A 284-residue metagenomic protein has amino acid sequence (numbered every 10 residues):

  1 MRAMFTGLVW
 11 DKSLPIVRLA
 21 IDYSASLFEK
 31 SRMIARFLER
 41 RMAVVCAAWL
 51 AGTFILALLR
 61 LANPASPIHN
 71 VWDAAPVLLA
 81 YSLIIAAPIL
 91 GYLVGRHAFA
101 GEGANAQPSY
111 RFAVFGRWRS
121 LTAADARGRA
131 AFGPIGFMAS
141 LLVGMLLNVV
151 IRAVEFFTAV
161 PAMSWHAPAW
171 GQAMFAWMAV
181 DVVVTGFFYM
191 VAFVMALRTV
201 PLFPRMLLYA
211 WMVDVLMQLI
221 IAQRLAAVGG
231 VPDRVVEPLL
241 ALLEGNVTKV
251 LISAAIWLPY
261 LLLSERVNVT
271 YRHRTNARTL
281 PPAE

Functional and structural regions predicted by a protein language model:
S24, V94-L121, M195-P204, W257-P281: Cytosolic juxtamembrane helix at the C-terminal end of the final transmembrane segment
F28-A48, W72-I151: Cytosolic juxtamembrane helix and N-cap/initiation of the first transmembrane helix
W49-F54, D181, T185, L207-A227: Hydrophobic alpha-helical membrane segments
S66-V71, A162-W170, Q223-E244: Interfacial non-cytosolic loop connecting adjacent transmembrane helices
F132-F156, D181, V213-I220, K249: Alpha-helical transmembrane segments of multi-pass integral membrane proteins
R152, Q172-M190: Generic alpha-helical transmembrane segments
V191-L216: Loop-to-transmembrane helix junctions at the membrane interface
R234-L263: Alpha-helical membrane-associated segments of multi-pass integral membrane proteins
